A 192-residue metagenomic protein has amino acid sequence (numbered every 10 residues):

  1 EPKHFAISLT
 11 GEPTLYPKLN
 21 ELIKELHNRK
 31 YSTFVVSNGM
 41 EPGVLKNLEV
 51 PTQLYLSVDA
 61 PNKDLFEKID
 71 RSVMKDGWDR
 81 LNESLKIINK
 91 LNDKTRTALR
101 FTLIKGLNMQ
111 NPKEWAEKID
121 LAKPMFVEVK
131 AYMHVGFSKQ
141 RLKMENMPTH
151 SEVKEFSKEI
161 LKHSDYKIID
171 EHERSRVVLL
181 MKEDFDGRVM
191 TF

Functional and structural regions predicted by a protein language model:
E1-P51, K86-N89: Conserved Radical SAM active-site core
K3-I7, T33-V35, L54-L56, T95-F101 (+1 more regions): Hydrophobic faces of well-ordered beta-strands that scaffold small-molecule active sites in alpha/beta enzyme cores
L9-L22, P61, L65-K86, K105-E114 (+1 more regions): Conserved non-cysteine loop/helix-boundary elements of the Radical SAM core domain that shape
T10-E12, N38-M40, D59-P61, T102-I104 (+3 more regions): Active-site beta-loop-alpha junctions enriched in small/polar residues
K30-F34, V58-N62, W78-E83, A122-F126 (+1 more regions): Glycine-rich loops and low-complexity Gly/Arg-rich segments that provide flexible linkers or classic glycine-based
K30-S32, P51, K94-R96, D165-K167: A generic structural signal for alpha->beta connector loops
K46-L65, P124-M133: Non-cysteine beta-strand/loop elements that form the S-adenosyl-L-methionine
N89-K90, K94, L107-F192: Auxiliary Fe-S-binding modules of radical SAM enzymes
